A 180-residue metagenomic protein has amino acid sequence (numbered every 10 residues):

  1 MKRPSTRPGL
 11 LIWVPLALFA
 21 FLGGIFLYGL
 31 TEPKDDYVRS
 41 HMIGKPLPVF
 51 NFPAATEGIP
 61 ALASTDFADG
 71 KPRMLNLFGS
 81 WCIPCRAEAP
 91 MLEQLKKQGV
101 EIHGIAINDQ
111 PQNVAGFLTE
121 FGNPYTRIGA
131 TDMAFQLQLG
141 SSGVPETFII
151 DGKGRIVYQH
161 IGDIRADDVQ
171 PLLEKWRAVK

Functional and structural regions predicted by a protein language model:
M1-P53, K180: N-terminal targeting signals for export/organelle localization
G44, V49, K71, G99 (+1 more regions): A generic structural signal for alpha->beta connector loops
P48, F78, H103: Conserved Rossmann-like nucleotide-binding pocket used by diverse enzymes that bind dinucleotide cofactors
F50-M74: A short beta-strand-turn-helix
M74-L75, I102, T147: Hydrophobic beta-strand anchors of alpha/beta hydrolase catalytic cores
N76-C82: Aromatic-flanked redox-active Cys/Sec active sites in thiol-based oxidoreductases, especially the WC-centered
R86-G122, T131-Q138: Structural microenvironment flanking redox-active thiols in thiol-disulfide oxidoreductases
T119-P124, A130-A178: Thiol/disulfide oxidoreductase modules built on the thioredoxin-like
